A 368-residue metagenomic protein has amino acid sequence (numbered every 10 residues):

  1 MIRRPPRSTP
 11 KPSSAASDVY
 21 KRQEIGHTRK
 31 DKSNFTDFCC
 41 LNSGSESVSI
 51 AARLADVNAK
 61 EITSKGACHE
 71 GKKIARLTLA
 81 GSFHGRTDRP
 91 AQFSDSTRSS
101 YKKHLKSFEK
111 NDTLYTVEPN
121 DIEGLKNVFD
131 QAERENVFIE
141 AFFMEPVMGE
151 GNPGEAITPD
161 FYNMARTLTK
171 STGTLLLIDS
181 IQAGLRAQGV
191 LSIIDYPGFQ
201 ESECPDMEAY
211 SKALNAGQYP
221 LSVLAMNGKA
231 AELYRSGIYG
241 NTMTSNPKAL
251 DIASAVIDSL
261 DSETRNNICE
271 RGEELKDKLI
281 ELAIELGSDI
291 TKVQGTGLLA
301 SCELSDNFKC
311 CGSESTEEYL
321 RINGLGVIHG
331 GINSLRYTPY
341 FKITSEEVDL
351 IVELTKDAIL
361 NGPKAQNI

Functional and structural regions predicted by a protein language model:
M1-Q23: Single conserved hydrophobic/aromatic residue that forms the stacking wall/gate of nucleotide- or nucleobase-binding
S13, F38-V48, Y210-N215, G240-S245 (+1 more regions): Active-site nucleophile and cofactor-binding loops and adjacent substrate-binding regions of central metabolic enzymes
R22-M144, D160: PLP-dependent aspartate aminotransferase-fold enzymes
R86-P90, G198-L233, S245-L250: Active-site PLP attachment segment
E145-T158, G173-F199: Conserved PLP phosphate-binding loop immediately N-terminal to the Schiff-base lysine helix in PLP-dependent enzymes
S245-N267, R271: Structural motif of enzymes handling amino- and sulfur-group chemistry
S262, S334, P339-I368: PLP-dependent enzyme catalytic core of the Aspartate aminotransferase-like
G272-K276, L286-Y319, F341-S345: Conserved PLP-binding catalytic core of the aspartate aminotransferase-like
